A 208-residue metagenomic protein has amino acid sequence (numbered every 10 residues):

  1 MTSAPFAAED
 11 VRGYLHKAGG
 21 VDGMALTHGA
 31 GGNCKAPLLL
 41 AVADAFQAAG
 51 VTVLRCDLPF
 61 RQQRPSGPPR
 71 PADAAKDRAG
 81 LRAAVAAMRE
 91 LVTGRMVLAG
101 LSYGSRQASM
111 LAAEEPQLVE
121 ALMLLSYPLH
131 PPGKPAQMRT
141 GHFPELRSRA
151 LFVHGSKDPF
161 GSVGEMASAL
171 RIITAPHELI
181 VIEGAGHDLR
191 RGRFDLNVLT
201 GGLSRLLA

Functional and structural regions predicted by a protein language model:
P5-R95, G192: Serine-hydrolase catalytic machinery in alpha/beta-hydrolase-like enzymes
L39, R139, S148, S162-L170: Short alpha-helix in the alpha/beta-hydrolase fold that links the catalytic acid
L81-S148: Primarily recognizes the serine-hydrolase "nucleophile elbow" in alpha/beta-hydrolase and SGNH/GDSL folds
V119, P176-H177: Core-facing hydrophobic residues within beta-strands of well-ordered domains
E145-R147, F152-H154, D158: Short beta-strand/loop motif that positions the catalytic acidic residue of the alpha/beta-hydrolase fold
S156-G161, D188: Acidic catalytic loop of the alpha/beta-hydrolase fold
A185-L196: Catalytic histidine-centered segment of alpha/beta-hydrolase-like enzymes
